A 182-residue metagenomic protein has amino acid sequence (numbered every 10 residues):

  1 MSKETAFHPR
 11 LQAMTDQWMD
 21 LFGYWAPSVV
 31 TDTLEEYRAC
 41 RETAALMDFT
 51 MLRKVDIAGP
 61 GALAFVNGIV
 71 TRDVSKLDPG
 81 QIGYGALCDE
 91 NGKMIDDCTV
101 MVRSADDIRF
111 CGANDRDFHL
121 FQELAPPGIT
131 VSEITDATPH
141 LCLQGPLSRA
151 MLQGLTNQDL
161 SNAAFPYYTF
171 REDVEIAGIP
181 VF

Functional and structural regions predicted by a protein language model:
M1-C88, K93-I95: Acidic, proline/glycine-enriched N-terminal capping motif
D96-F182: Acidic, low-complexity central loop/insert segments
